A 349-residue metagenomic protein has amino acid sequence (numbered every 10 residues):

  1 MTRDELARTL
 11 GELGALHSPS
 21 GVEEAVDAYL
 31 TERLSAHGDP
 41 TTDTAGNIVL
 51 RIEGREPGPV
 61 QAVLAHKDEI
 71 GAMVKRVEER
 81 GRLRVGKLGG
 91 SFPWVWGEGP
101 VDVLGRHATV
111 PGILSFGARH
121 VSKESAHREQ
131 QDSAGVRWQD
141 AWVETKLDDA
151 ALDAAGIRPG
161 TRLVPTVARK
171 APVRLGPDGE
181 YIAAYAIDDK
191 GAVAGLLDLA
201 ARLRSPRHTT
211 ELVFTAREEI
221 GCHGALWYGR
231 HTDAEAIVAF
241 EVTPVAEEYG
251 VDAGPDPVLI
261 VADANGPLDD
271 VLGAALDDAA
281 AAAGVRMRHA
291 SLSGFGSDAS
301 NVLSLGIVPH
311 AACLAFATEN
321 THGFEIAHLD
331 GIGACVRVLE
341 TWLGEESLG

Functional and structural regions predicted by a protein language model:
M1-G349: N-terminal hydrophobic/helix-forming segments and targeting peptides
